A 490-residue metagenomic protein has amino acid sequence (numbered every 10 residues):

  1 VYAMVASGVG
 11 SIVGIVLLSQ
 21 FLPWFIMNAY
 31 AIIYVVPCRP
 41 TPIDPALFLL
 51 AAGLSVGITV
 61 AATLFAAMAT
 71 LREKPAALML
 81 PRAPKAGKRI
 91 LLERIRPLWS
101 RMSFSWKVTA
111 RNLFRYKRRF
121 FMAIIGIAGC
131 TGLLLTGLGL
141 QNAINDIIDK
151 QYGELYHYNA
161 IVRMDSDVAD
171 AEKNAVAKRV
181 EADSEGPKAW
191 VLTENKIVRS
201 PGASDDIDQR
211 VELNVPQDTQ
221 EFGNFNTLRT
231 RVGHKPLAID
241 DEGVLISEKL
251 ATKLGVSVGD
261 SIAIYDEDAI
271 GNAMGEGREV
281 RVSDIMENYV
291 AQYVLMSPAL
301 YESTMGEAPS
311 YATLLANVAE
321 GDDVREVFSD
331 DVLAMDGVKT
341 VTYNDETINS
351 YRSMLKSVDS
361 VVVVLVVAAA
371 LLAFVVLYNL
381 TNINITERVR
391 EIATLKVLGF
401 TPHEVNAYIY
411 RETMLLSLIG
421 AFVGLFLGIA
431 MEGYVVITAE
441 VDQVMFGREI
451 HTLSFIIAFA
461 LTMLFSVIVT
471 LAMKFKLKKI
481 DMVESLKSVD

Functional and structural regions predicted by a protein language model:
V1-M4, D359, A373-L415: Interfacial "coupling" helices/loops that link adjacent transmembrane helices in transporter permeases
S11-L49, M68, Y408, A421-E484: Short helix-loop junctions at transmembrane helix boundaries
R72-I90, F475-D490: Short cytosolic juxtamembrane segments of multi-pass membrane proteins
K88-G129, N384, A407-Y410, M414 (+1 more regions): N-terminal Sec/SRP start-transfer signal
F104-D241, E248-K249, D260: Juxtamembrane segments of multi-pass membrane proteins
I144-G153, F328-L372, N384-T386, E440-D442: Peri-transmembrane interface segments
L155-Y156, A238, I285-D322, E326 (+1 more regions): Small-residue transmembrane helix packing/gating motifs
K235-A299: Hydrophobic secondary-structure segments that place a key small or acidic residue at a functional site
